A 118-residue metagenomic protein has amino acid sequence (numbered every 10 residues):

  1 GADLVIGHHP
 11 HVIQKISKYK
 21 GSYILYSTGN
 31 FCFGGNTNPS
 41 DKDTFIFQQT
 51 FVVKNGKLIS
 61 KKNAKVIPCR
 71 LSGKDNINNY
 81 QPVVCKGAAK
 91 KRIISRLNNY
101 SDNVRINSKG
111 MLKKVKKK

Functional and structural regions predicted by a protein language model:
G1-F47: Conserved beta-sheet core of the metallophosphoesterase superfamily
S40-K118: A short C-terminal boundary segment appended to hydrolase-like catalytic domains
